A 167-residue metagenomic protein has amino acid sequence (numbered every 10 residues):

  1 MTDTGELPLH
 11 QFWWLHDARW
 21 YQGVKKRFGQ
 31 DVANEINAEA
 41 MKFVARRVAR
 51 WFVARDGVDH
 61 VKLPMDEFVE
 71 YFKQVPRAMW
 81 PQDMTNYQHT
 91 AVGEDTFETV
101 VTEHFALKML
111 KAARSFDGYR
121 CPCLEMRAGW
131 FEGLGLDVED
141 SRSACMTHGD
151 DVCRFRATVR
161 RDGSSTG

Functional and structural regions predicted by a protein language model:
M1-F97, F105-P122, M126, D137-G167: N-terminal accessory segment detector
